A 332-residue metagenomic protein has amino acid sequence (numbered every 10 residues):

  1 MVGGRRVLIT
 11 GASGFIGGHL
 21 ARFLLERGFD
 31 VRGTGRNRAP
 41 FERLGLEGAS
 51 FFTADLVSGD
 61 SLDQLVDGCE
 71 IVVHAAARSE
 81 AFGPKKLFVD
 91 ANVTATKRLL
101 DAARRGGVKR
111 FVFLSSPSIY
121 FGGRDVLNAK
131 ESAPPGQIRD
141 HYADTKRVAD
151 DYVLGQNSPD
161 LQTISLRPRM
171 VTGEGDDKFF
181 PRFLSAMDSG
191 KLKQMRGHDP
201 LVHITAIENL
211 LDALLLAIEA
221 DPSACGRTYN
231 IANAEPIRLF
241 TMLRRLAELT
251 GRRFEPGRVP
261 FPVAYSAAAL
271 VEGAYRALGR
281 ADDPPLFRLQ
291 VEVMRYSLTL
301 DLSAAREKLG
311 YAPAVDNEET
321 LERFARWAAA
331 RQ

Functional and structural regions predicted by a protein language model:
V7-R27: N-terminal Rossmann NAD(P)H-binding glycine-rich loop of SDR-like oxidoreductase domains
R43, S50-V93, A102-R105: NAD(P)H-binding glycine-rich loop region in Rossmannoid oxidoreductase-like domains and their noncatalytic homologs
R98-H141: Conserved Rossmann-fold NAD(P)-dependent oxidoreductase catalytic core, especially the SDR/UDP-sugar
R139-I164: Active-site Tyr-X1-5-Lys
V148-A149, D176-R182, R196-E219, G226-N230: Substrate-positioning beta->alpha
I164-R182: Flexible, glycine-rich beta-alpha linker
A220-P284, L302, E318, E322-A325: Mid/C-terminal beta-alpha module of Rossmann-like enzyme folds, strongest in SDR-family dehydrogenases/epimerases
L300-K308, A312-Q332: Amphipathic terminal alpha-helices
